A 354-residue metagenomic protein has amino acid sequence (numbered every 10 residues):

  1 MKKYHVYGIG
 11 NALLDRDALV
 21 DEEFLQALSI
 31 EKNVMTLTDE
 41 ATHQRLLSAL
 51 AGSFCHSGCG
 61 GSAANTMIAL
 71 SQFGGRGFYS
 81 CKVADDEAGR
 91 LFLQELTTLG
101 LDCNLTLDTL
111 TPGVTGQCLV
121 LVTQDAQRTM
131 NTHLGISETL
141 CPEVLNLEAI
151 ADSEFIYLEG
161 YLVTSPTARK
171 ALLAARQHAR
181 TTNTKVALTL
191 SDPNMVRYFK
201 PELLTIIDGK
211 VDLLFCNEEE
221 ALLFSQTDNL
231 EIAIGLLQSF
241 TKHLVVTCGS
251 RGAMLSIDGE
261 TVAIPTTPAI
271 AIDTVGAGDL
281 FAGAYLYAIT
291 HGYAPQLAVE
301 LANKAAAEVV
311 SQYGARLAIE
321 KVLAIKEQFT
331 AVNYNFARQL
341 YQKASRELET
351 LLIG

Functional and structural regions predicted by a protein language model:
M1-G8, A12-L13, L19, Q26-N33 (+3 more regions): Conserved phosphate-binding/catalytic region of the ribokinase-like
E23-A51: Short catalytic helix/loop segments, enriched in acidic residues and glycine and frequently bearing histidine
T42-Q117, L134, Q328-V332: Substrate-binding N-lobe of the ribokinase-like
G77, C103, V186-A187, L244: Hydrophobic beta-strand scaffold residues
N104-T109, V120-P166: Conserved phosphate-binding/catalytic loop of the ribokinase/pfkB sugar-kinase fold
Q117-L121, G252-L255: Short beta-strand scaffold segments in enzyme catalytic cores
L147-A151, I207-D208, Q238: A short, aliphatic-rich alpha-helical micro-motif
F155-G235, R251-A253: Conserved beta-alpha-beta core of the PfkB/ribokinase-like small-molecule kinase fold
